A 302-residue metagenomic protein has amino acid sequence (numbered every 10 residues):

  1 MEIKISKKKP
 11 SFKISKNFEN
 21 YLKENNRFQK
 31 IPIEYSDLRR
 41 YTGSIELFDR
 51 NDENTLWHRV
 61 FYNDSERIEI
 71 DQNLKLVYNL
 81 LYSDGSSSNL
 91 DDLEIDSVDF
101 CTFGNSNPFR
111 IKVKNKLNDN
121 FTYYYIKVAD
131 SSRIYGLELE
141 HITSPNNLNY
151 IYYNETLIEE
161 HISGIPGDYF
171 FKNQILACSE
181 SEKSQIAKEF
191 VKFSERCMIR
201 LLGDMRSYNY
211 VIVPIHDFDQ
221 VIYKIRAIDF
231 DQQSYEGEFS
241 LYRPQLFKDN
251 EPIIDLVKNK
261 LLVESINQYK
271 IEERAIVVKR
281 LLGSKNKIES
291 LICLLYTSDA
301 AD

Functional and structural regions predicted by a protein language model:
E2-S87, C101-F103: Broad phosphate/nucleotide-binding scaffolds in NTP-utilizing and phosphate-metabolizing enzymes
K4-K8, C101, L148-Y150, L201-D204 (+1 more regions): A general structural signal for short secondary-structure junctions and capping/turn motifs
D71-P166: Conserved ATP-binding subdomain of kinase catalytic cores across diverse folds
Y152-E155, C178, A187, I253-K258: Short, surface-exposed, polar/charged, turn-prone segments marking secondary-structure boundaries
K172-Q174: AlphaC helix of the protein kinase catalytic domain
A177-F239: Conserved kinase catalytic-core segment
D219-S298, D302: C-terminal catalytic region of ATP-dependent kinase domains
